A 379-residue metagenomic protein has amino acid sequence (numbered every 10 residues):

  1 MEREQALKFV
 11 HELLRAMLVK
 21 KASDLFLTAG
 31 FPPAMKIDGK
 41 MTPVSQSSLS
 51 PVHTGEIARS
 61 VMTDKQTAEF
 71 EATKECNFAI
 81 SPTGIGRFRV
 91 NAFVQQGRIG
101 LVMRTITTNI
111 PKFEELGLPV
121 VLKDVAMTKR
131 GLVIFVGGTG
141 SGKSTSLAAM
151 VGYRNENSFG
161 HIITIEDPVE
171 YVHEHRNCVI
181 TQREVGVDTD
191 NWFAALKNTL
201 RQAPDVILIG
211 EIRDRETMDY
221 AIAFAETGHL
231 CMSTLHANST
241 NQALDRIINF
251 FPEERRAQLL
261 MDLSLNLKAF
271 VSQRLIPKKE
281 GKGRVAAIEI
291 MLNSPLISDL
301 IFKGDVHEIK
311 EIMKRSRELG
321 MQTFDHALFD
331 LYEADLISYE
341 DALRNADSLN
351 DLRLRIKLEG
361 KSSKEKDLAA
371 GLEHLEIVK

Functional and structural regions predicted by a protein language model:
M1-K379: Short, flexible helix-loop junctions that flank or precede catalytic/ligand sites
